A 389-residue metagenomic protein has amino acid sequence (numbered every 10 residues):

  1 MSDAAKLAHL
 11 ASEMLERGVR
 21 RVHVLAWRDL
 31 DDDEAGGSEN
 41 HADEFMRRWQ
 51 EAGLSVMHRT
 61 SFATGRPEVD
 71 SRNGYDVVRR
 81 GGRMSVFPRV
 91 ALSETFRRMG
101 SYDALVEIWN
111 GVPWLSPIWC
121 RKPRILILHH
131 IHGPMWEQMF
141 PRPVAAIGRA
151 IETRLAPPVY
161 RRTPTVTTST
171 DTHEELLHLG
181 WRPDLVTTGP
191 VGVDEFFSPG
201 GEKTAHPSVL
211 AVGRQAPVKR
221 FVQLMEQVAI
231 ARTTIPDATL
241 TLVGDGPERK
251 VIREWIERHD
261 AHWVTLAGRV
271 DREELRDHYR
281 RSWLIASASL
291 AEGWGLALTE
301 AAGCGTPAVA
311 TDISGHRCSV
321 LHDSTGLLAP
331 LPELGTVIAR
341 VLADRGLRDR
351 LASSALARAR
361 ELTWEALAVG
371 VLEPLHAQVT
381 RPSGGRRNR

Functional and structural regions predicted by a protein language model:
P143-T165: Membrane-proximal helix-turn-helix segments that form the acceptor-binding/catalytic region of lipid-linked
V166, G200-R232, A329: Conserved donor-binding/catalytic core segment of Leloir-type glycosyltransferases
L177, P183-L185, G192-H206, D277: Acidic anion/phosphate-binding donor-loop and adjacent secondary structure in glycosyltransferase catalytic cores
R253-V270: Nucleotide-activated donor-binding/catalytic signature segment of Leloir-type glycosyltransferases, i.e., the conserved
R269-V270, D277-S282: Short alpha-helical donor nucleotide-sugar binding micro-motif in glycosyltransferases
L290: Aromatic "clamp/platform" in nucleotide-sugar-dependent glycosyltransferases that forms part of the donor/acceptor
L298, P307-A310: Short hydrophobic beta-strand element within catalytic cores of glycosyltransferases and related nucleotide-activated
H322-P332, R340-G346: Conserved acidic donor-binding segment of nucleotide-sugar-dependent glycosyltransferases
